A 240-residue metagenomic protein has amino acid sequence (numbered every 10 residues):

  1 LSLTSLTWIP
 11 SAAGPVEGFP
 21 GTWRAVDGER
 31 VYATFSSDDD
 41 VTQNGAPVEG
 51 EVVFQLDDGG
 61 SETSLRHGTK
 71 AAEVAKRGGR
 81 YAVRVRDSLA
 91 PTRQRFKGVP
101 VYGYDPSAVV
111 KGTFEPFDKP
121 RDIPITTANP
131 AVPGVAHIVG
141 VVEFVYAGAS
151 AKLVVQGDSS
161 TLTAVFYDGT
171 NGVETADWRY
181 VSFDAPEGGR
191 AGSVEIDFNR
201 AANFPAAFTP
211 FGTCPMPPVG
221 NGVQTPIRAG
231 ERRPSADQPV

Functional and structural regions predicted by a protein language model:
S2-L3, W8-D58, G189: Forkhead-associated
W8-S11, E17-G18, V110, A128-G134 (+2 more regions): C-terminal, non-catalytic interaction/recognition modules in large multi-subunit enzymes and RNPs
E17-F19, N44, R66-G68, V145-A149 (+1 more regions): Short strand-coil-strand connectors
G18-A25, K70-K76, A151-V155: Broad, structure-driven detector of short, well-ordered beta-strand segments within folded domains
D38-S88: Protease-labile, long low-complexity intrinsically disordered regions enriched in Pro/Ser/Thr
G68-A136: Surface-exposed beta-loop interaction hotspot
E143-G189: Acidic/His-leaning functional-site neighborhoods
S193-E195, N199-V240: Extended, aromatic/histidine-rich regions of cofactor-dependent oxidoreductases associated with respiratory
